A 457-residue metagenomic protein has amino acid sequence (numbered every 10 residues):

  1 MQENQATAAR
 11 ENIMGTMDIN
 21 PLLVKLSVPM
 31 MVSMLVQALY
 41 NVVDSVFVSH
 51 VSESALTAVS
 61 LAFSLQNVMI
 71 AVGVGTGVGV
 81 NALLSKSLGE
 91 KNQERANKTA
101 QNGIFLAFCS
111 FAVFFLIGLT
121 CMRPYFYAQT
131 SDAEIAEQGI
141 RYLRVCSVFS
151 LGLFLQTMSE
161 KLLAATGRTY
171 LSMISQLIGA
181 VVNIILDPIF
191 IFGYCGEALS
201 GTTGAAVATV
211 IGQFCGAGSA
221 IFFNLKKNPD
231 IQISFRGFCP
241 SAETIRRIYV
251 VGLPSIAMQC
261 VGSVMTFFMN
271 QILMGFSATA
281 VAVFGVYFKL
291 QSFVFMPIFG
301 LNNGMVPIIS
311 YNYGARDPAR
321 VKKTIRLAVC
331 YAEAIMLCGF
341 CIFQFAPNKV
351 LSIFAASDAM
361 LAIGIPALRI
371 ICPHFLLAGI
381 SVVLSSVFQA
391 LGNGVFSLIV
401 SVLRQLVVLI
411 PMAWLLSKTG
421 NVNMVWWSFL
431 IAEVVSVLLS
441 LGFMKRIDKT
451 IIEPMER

Functional and structural regions predicted by a protein language model:
M1-S27, L84-L151, E197-L253, I309-H374 (+1 more regions): Short alpha-helical transmembrane segments in multi-pass integral membrane proteins
M14-V46, H50-V51, N67-G79, L83 (+6 more regions): N-terminal transmembrane alpha-helices
K25-D44, V145, Q156, G179 (+5 more regions): Transmembrane helical elements of multi-pass membrane transporters/channels
L35, L39-T57, F126-A133, I189-S200 (+5 more regions): Helix-terminus/linker motif at the lipid-water interface of multi-pass membrane proteins
F47-N67, E134-Q138, T202-G204, T244-V251 (+5 more regions): Interfacial/gating helices of multi-pass transporter permease domains
L56-L116, L153-S172, V283-P347, A378-V400: Small-residue-rich hydrophobic transmembrane alpha-helices
G77, C146-A164, S172-A180, A205-A220 (+4 more regions): Short runs within selected transmembrane alpha-helices of multi-pass transporters and secretion channels
G118, K161, D187, I191 (+7 more regions): Structural signal for membrane-spanning alpha-helices in multi-pass inner-membrane proteins, emphasizing helix cores
